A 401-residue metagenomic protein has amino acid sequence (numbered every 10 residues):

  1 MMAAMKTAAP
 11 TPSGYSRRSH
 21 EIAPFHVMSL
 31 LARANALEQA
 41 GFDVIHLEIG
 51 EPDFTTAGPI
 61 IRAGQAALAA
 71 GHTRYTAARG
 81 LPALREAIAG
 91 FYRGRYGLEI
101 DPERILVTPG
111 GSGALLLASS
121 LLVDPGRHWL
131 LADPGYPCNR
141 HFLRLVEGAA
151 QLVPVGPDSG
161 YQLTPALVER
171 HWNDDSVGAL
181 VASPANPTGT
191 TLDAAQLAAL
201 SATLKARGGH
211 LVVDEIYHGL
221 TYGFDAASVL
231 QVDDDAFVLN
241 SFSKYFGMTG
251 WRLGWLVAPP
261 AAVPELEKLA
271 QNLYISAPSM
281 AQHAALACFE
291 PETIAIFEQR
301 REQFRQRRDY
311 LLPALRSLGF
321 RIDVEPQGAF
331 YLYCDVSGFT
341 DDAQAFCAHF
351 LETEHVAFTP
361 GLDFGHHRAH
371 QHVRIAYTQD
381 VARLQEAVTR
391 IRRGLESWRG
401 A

Functional and structural regions predicted by a protein language model:
M2-K6, G90, H349-F358, F364-A401: PLP-dependent enzyme catalytic core of the Aspartate aminotransferase-like
K6-A8, D234-E302, L312-A314, G394-L395: Conserved core segment of the aminotransferase class I/II
K6-G110, L117, C288-P291, S397-A401: N-terminal small-domain helix-loop-helix segment of the aminotransferase-like
P102-E103, S120-V181: PLP-dependent aminotransferase-like
L131, L152, L180, V213 (+3 more regions): Hydrophobic residues in well-ordered beta-strands that form the structural core
Q151, V155-F224: Active-site phosphate-binding strand-loop segment of PLP-dependent enzymes
L286, E302-L312, D323-V336: Conserved glycine-rich beta-strand-loop-beta hairpin in the small C-terminal domain of fold type I
